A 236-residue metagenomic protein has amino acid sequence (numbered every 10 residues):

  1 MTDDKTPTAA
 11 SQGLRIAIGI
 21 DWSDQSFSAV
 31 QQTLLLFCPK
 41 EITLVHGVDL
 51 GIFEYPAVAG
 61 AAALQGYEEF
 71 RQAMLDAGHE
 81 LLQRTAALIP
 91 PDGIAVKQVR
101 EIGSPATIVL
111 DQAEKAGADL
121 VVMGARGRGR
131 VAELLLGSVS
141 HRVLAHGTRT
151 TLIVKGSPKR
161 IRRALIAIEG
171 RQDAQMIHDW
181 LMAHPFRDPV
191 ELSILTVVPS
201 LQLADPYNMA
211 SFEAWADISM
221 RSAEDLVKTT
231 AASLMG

Functional and structural regions predicted by a protein language model:
M1-L14, L35-L36, A106-K159: Gly/Ser-rich helix-loop-strand patches that form or flank binding pockets for ribonucleotide-derived cofactors
M1-Q12, Q25, E41, D49-I52 (+5 more regions): Structural beta-alpha unit
T2-Q65, R160-M220, A232-M235: Small/aliphatic-rich secondary-structure junction motif
D21, E101, G127, G156 (+1 more regions): Structured loop/turn residues at secondary-structure junctions
S26, G78, L136-S140, A174 (+1 more regions): Short, conserved glycine- and acidic-residue-centered signature motifs in active-site or ligand-binding loops
T33, T85, V109, V143 (+2 more regions): Aromatic/hydrophobic pocket-lining residues that form π-stacking "cages" and hydrophobic walls in ligand
L44, K97-R100, I153, I194: A structural preference for short, hydrophobic beta-strand core positions in alpha/beta folds
L64-E80, F212-D225: A short acidic, glycine-rich active-site loop that binds or catalyzes chemistry on phosphate/adenosine moieties
